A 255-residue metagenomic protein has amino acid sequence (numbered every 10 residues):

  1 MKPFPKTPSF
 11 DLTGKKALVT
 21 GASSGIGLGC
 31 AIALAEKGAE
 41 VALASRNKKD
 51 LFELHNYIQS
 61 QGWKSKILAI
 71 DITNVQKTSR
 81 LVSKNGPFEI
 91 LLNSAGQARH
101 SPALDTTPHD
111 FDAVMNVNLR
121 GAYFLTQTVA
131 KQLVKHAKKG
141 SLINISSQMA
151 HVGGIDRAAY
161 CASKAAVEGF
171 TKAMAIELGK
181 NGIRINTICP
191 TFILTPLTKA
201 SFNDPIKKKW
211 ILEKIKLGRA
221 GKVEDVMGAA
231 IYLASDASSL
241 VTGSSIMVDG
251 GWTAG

Functional and structural regions predicted by a protein language model:
K16, S23-G25: Conserved glycine-rich cofactor-binding loop
P102-A103, T107-M115, I211: Substrate-binding pocket helix/loop in short-chain dehydrogenase/reductase
L104, V152-A158, K180-N181, G218 (+1 more regions): Active-site loop immediately N-terminal to the catalytic Tyr-X3-Lys motif of short-chain dehydrogenase/reductase
Y123, R219-V248, T253: C-terminal substrate-recognition "lid" of short-chain dehydrogenase/reductases
T126, S163, T171: Active-site helix of classical SDR
K131, I176-K180, S239: Alpha-helical segment proximal to the catalytic Tyr-Lys
S147: Residue(s) in the substrate-gating loop at a strand-loop-helix junction that position the organic substrate next
